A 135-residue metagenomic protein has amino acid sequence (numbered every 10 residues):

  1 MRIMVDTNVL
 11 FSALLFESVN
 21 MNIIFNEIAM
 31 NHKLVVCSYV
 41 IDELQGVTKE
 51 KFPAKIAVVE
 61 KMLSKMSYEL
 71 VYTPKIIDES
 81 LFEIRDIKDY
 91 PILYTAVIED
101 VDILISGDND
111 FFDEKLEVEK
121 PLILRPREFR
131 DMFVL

Functional and structural regions predicted by a protein language model:
M1-R2: Residues that mark the start of a beta-strand
V5, L15, M21-K49: PIN/NYN-family metal-dependent endoribonuclease catalytic core
D6-T7, C37, G107-D108, R125: A secondary-structure boundary/capping signal
V9-L10, V40, I92, D110-F111: Alpha-helix capping/helix-boundary segments
N26, T95, K115: Hydrophobic/aromatic ligand-binding patch that stacks against planar heteroaromatic rings of cofactors or nucleotides
D42-I76, I92: Domain-scale selection of a single, long terminal region that carries the protein's primary operational module
E69-L104, N109: Active-site neighborhoods of divalent-metal-dependent phosphate/nucleic-acid chemistry enzymes
N109-L135: Acidic, PIN/NYN-like endoribonuclease modules and their adjacent C-terminal/linker elements
